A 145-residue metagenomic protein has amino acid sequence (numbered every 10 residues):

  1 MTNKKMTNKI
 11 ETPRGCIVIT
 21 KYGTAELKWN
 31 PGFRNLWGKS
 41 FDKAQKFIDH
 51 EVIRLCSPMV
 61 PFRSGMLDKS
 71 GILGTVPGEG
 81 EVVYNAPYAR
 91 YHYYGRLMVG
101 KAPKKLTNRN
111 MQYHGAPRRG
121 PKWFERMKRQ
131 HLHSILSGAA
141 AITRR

Functional and structural regions predicted by a protein language model:
M1-Y91, G95-R145: Short, Lys/Arg-rich flexible segments
